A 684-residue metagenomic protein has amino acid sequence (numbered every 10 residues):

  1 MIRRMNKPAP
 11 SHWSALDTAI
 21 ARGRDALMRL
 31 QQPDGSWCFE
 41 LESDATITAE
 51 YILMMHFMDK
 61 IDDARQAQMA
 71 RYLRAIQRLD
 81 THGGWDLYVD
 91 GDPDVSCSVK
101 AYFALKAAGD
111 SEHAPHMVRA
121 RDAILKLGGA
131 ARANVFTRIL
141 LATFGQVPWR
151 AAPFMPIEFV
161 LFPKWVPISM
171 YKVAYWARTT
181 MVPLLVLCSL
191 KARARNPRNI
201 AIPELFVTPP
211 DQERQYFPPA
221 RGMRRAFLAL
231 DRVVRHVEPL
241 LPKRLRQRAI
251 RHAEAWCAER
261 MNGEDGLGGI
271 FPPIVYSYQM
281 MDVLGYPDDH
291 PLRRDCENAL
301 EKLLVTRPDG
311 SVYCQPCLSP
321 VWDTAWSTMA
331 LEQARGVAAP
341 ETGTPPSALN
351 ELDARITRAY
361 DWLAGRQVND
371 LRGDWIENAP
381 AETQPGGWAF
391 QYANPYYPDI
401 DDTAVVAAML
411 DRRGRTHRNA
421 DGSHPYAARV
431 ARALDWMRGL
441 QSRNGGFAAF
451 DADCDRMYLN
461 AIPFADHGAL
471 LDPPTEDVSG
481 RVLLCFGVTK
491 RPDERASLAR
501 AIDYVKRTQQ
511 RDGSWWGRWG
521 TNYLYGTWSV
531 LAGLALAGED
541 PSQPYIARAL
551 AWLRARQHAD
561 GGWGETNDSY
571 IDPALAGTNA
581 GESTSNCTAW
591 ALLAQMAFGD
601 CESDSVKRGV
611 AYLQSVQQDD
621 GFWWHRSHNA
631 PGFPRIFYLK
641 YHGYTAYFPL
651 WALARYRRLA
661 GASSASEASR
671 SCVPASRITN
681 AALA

Functional and structural regions predicted by a protein language model:
M1-A684: Preference for long, amphipathic alpha-helical scaffolds in soluble/luminal domains and all-alpha bundles
